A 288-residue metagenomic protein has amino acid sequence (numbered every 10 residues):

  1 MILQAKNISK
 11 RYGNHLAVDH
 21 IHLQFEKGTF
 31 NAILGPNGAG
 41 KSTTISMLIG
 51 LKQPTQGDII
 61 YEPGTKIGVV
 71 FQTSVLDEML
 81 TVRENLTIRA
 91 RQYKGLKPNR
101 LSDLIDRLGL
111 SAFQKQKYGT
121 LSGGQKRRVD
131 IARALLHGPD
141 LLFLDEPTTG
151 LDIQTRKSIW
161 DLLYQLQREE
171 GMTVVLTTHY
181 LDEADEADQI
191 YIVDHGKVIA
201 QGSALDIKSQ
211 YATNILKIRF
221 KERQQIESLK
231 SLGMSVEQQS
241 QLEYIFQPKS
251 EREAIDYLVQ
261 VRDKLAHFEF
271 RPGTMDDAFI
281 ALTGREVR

Functional and structural regions predicted by a protein language model:
I49: Helix-to-loop junction immediately C-terminal to a conserved catalytic motif
T87, P98-F113: Conserved ABC ATPase "signature" region
K117-L121: Conserved ABC ATPase signature
L142-D145: Catalytic Walker B motif of ABC-type/P-loop ATPase nucleotide-binding domains
L162-I245: ABC transporter nucleotide-binding domain
L216-R288: Short, charged/small-residue-rich alpha-helical element at the C-terminal edge of ABC transporter nucleotide-binding
